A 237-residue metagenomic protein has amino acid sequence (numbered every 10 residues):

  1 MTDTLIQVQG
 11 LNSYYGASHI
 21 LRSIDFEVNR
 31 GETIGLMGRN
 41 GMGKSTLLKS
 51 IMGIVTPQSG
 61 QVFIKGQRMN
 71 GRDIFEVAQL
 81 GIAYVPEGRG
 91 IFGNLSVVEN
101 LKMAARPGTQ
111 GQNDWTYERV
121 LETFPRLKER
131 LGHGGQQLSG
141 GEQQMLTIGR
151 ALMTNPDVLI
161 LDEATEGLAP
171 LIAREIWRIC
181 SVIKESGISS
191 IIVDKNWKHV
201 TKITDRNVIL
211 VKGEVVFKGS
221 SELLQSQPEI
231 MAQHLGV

Functional and structural regions predicted by a protein language model:
G16, R72, L95-W115, T123-K128 (+2 more regions): ABC-type ATPase nucleotide-binding domains, specifically the catalytic core motifs of the NBD
M37-R39: The feature captures the beta-strand-to-loop junction immediately N-terminal to the Walker
M52: Helix-to-loop junction immediately C-terminal to a conserved catalytic motif
T56, R68-G88, N113, Y117 (+2 more regions): ABC ATPase NBD coupling module
G134-L138, E142: Conserved ABC ATPase signature
A151-L152: ABC ATPase C-loop
L159-E163: Catalytic Walker B motif of ABC-type/P-loop ATPase nucleotide-binding domains
